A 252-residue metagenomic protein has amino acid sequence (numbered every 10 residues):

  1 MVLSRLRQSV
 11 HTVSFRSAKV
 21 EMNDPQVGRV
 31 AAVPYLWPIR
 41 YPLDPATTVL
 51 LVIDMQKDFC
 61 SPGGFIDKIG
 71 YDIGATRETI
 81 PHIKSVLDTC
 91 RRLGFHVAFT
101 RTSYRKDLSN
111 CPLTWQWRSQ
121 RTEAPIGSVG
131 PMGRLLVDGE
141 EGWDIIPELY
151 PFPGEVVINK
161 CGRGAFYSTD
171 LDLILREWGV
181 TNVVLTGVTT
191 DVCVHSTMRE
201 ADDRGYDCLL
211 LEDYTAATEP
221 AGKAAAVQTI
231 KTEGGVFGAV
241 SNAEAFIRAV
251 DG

Functional and structural regions predicted by a protein language model:
V2-V49, D58, T76, S85-L93 (+2 more regions): Active-site-adjacent betaalpha module
Q56-P62: Short acidic, Gly/Ser-rich segments with clustered Asp/Glu that frequently serve as metal-coordination loops in enzyme
F65-A75: Short glycine-enriched, charge-decorated loop/helix-capping segments at active-site entrances that position
F95-T102: Short beta-strand segments at enzyme active-site cores
R105-S109: Short catalytic/ligand-binding loop motif for oxyanion handling, primarily in non-cytosolic enzymes, centered on
